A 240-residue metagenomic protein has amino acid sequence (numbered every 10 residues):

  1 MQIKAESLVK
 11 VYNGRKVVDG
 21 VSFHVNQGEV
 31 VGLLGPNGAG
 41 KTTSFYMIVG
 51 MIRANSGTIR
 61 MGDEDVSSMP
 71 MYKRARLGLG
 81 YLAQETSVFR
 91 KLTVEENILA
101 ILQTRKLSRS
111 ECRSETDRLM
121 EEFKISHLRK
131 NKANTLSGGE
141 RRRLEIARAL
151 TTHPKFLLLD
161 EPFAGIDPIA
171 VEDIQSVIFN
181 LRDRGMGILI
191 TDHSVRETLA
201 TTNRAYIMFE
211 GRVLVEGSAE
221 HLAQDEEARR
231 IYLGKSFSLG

Functional and structural regions predicted by a protein language model:
L34-P36: The feature captures the beta-strand-to-loop junction immediately N-terminal to the Walker
D65-E85, R90, R109-R113, R129-K130 (+1 more regions): ABC ATPase NBD coupling module
L99, S110-L128, Q175-F179, E227: Conserved ABC ATPase "signature" region
K132-L136, E140: Conserved ABC ATPase signature
H153: Conserved catalytic motifs of ABC-family nucleotide-binding domains
L157-E161: Catalytic Walker B motif of ABC-type/P-loop ATPase nucleotide-binding domains
